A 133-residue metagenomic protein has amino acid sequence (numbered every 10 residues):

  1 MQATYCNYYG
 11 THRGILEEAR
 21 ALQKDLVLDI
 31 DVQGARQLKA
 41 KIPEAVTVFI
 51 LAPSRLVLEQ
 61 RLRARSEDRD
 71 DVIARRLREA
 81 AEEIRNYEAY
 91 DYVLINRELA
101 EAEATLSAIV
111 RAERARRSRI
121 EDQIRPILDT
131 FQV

Functional and structural regions predicted by a protein language model:
M1-C6, A64-V72: Flexible beta-alpha connector loops of hexameric P-loop NTPases
M1-L28, V32-R36: ATP-dependent small-molecule kinase phosphotransfer cores that center on conserved nucleotide phosphate-binding segments
E18-A21, K39-P43, R85-Y87: Conserved catalytic network of the ASCE P-loop NTPase/AAA+ motor domain
L26-D31, A40-A64, I95-R97: Conserved phosphate-donor/acceptor-positioning beta-strand/loop module used by diverse small-molecule
Q33-K41, D68-D71, A81-I84: Conserved C-terminal guanine-recognition region of P-loop GTPase G domains, centered on the G4
E67-D68, R85-V133: NTP-dependent small-molecule kinase module
